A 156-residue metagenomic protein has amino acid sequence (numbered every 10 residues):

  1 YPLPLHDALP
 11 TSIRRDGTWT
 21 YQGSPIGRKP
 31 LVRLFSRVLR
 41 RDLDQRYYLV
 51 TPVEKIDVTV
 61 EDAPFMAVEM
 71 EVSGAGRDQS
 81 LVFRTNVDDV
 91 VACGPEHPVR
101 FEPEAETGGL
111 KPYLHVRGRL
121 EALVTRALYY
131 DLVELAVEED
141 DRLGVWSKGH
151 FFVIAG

Functional and structural regions predicted by a protein language model:
P2-L9: Short, small-residue-biased leader/transition segments that mark boundaries at the very start of proteins
S12-I13, A155: Charge-biased, low-complexity intrinsically disordered regions
T18: An amphipathic, hydrophobic-aromatic interaction surface with interspersed Lys/Arg that forms lipid/phosphate-bearing
R28-R46: Short, surface-exposed, low-complexity cationic segments
Y48-I154: Conserved, well-structured core segments that form or line functional sites
